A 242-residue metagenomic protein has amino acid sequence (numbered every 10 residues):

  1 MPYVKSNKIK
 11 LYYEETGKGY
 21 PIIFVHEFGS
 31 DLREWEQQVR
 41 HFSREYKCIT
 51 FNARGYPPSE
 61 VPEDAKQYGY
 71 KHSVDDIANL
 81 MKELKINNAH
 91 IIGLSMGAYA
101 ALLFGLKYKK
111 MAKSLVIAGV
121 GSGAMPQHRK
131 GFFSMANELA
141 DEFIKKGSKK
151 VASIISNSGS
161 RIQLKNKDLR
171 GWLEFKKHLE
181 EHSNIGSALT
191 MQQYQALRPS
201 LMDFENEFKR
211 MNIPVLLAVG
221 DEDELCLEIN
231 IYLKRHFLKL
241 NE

Functional and structural regions predicted by a protein language model:
G19, E27-S30, S95: Active-site glycine-rich loops that stabilize anionic/oxyanionic intermediates across multiple enzyme folds
E27-Q37, C48: Serine-hydrolase catalytic-loop signature spanning alpha/beta hydrolases and amidase-signature enzymes
V39-R40, I49-I92, M96: Active-site loop/oxyanion-hole signature of alpha/beta-hydrolase fold enzymes
L106-K107, A112-K146: Flexible "cap/lid" loop of the alpha/beta hydrolase fold
Q127-G131, K146-E207: Conserved alpha/beta-hydrolase catalytic His-Asp/Glu region
M211, L217-V219: Short beta-strand/loop motif that positions the catalytic acidic residue of the alpha/beta-hydrolase fold
E224-I229: Conserved alpha/beta-hydrolase "acid-adjacent" motif
K234-E242: Catalytic histidine neighborhood in serine/cysteine hydrolases with alpha/beta-hydrolase-type architecture
